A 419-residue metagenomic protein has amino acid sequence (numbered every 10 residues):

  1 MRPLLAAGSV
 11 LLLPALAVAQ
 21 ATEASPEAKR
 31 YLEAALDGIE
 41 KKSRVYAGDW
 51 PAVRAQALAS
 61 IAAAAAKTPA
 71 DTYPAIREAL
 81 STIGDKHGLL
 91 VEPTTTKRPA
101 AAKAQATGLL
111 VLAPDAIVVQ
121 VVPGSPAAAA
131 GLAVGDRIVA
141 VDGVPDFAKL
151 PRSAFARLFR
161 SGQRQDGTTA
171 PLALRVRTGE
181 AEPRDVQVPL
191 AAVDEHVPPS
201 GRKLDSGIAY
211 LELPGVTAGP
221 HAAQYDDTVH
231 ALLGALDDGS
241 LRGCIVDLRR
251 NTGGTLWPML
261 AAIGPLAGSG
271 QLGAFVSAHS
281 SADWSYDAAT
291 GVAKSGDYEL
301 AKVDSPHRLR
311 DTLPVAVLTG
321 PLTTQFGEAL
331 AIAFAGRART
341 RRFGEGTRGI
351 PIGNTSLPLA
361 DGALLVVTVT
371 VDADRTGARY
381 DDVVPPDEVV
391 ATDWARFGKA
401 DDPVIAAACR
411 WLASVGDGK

Functional and structural regions predicted by a protein language model:
M1-G8: Bacterial N-terminal signal peptides that target proteins for export
A17-A24: Boundary at the C-terminal end of the N-terminal hydrophobic targeting segment
K29-E40, R54, L58, P69-L80 (+8 more regions): Extracytoplasmic/secreted envelope proteins and their assembly/folding machinery, especially bacterial periplasmic
A35-D37, A127-F155, I245, F334 (+2 more regions): Conserved PDZ fold ligand-binding element
L36-V45, L58-A66, R77-G88, P123 (+5 more regions): Sec-exported extracytoplasmic/periplasmic mature domains
S43-P114, T169-A173, R177-R202, V415-G418: Extended, small/polar residue-biased N-terminal targeting/export presequences and adjacent propeptide/linker tracts
P99-A148, A218: PDZ/PDZ-like domain segments forming the peptide/carboxylate-binding groove, activating on the N-terminal beta-strands
D166-A360, R396: Cleft-lining beta-strand/loop regions that shape enzyme active-site pockets
